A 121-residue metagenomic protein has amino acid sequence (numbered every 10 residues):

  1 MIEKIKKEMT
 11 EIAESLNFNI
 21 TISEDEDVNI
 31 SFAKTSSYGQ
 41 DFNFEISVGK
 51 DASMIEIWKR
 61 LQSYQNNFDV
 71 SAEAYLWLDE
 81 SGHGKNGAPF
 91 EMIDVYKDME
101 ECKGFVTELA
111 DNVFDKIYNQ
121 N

Functional and structural regions predicted by a protein language model:
M1-Q40, Y118-N121: Negatively charged, low-complexity tracts enriched in Asp/Glu with abundant Ser/Thr
I2, T35, D41-N121: Intrinsically disordered, low-complexity regulatory regions enriched in serine/threonine/proline and acidic residues
